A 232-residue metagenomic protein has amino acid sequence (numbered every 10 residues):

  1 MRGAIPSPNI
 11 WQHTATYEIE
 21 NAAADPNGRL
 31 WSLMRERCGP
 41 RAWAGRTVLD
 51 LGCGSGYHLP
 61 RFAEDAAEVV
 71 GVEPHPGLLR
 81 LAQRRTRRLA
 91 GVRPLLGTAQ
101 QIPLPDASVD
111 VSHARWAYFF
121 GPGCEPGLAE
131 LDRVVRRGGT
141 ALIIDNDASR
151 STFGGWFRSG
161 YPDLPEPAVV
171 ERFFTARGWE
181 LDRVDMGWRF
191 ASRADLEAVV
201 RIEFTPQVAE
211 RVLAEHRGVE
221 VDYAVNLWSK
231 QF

Functional and structural regions predicted by a protein language model:
M1-A44, Y57-R61, E197, E203: Conserved class I S-adenosyl-L-methionine
P26, S55, T175, E180-F232: Conserved Class I S-adenosyl-L-methionine
R46, A67, D110: Conserved acidic residues
L49, G54-Q101: Class I SAM-dependent methyltransferase SAM/SAH-binding core
Q100-S112: A short acidic, Gly/Pro-enriched loop at the edge of an enzyme's catalytic core that lines a small-molecule cofactor
V111-C124: A short SAM/SAH-binding and catalytic strip from SAM-dependent methyltransferases
E125-R137: A short glycine-rich, Lys/Arg-flanked "PGG" loop and its adjoining helix->strand segment in the class I
T140-E171: Conserved class I S-adenosyl-L-methionine
